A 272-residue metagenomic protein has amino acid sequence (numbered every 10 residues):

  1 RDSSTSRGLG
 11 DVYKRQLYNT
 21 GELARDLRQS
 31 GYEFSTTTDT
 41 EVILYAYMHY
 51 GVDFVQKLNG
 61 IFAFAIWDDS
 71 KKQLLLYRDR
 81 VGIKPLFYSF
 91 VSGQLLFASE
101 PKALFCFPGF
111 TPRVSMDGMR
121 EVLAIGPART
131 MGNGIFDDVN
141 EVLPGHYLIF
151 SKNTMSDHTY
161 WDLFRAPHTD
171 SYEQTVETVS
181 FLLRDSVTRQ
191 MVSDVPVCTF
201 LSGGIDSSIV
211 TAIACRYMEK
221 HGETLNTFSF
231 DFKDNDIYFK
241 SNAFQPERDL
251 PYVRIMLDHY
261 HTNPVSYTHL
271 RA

Functional and structural regions predicted by a protein language model:
R1, R7, D11-Y267: Cysteine-centered catalytic environments shared across enzyme families
